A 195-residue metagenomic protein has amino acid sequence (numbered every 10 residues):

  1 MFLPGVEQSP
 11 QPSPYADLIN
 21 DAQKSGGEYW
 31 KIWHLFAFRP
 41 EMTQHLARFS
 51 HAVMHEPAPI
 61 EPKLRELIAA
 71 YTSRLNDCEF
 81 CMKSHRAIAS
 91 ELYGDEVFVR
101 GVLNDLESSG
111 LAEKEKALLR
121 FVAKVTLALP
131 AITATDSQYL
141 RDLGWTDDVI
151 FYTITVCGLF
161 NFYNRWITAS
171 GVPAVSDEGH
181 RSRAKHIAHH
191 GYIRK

Functional and structural regions predicted by a protein language model:
M1-K195: Hydrophobic alpha-helical segments
